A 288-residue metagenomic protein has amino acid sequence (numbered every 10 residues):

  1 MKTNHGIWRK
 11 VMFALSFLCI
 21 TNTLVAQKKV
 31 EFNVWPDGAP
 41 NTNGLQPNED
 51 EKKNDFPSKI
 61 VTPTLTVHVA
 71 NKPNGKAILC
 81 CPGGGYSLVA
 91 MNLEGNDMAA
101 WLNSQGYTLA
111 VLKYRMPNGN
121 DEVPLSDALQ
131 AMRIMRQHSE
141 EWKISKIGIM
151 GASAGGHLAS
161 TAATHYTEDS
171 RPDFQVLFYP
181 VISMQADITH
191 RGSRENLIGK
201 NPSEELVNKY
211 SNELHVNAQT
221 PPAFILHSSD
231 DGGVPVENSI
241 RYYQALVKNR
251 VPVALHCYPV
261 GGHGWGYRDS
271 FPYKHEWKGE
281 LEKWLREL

Functional and structural regions predicted by a protein language model:
Q27-K72: N-terminal cap/lid segment of alpha/beta-hydrolase-fold proteins
K52-N54, P180-H215, P221: Mobile cap/lid helix-loop segments that gate and shape the active-site cleft of serine hydrolases
G75-G83: Short beta-strand element of the alpha/beta-hydrolase
V89-A99, A110-K146, D269-E276: Catalytic nucleophile-loop/oxyanion-hole region of alpha/beta-hydrolase and closely related hydrolase-like folds
Q130-S193, V207-N208: Primarily recognizes the serine-hydrolase "nucleophile elbow" in alpha/beta-hydrolase and SGNH/GDSL folds
I225-H227, D231: Short beta-strand/loop motif that positions the catalytic acidic residue of the alpha/beta-hydrolase fold
G232-N238: Conserved alpha/beta-hydrolase "acid-adjacent" motif
I240-L288: C-terminal catalytic histidine-bearing segment of alpha/beta-hydrolase fold enzymes
